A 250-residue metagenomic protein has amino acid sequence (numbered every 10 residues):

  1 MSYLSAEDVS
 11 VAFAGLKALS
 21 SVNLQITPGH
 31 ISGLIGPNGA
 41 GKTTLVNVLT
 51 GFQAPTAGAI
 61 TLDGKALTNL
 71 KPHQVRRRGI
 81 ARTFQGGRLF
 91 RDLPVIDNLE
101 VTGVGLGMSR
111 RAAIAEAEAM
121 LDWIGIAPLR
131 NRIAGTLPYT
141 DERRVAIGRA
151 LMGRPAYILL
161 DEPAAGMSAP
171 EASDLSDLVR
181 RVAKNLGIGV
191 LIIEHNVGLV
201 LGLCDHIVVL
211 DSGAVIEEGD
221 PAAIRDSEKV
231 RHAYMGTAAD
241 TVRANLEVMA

Functional and structural regions predicted by a protein language model:
S2-A250: Glycine-rich phosphate-binding loops of nucleotide-dependent enzymes
